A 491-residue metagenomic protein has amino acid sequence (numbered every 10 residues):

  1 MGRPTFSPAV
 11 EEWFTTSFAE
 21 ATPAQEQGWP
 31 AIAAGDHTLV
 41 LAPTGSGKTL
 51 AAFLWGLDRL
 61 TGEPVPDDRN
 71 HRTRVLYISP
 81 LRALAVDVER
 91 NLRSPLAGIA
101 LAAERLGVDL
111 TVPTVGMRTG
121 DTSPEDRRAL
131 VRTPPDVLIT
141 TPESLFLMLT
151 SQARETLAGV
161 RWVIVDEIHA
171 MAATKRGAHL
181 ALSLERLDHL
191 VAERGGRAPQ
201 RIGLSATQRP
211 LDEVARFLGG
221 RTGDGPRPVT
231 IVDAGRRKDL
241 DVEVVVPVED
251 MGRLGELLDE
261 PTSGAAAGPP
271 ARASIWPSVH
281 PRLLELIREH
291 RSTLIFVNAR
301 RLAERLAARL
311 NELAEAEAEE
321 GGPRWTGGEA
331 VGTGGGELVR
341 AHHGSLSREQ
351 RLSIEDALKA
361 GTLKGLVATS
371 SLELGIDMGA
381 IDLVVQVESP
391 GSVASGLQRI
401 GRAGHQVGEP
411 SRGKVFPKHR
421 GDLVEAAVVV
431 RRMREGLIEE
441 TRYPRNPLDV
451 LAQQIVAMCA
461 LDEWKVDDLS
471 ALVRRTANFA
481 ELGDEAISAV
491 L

Functional and structural regions predicted by a protein language model:
M1-E12, Q27, A33-L39, P43-S46 (+2 more regions): Helicase motor core with emphasis on the C-terminal RecA-like subdomain
A9-T22: N-terminal pre-Walker A segment at the start of P-loop NTPase domains
